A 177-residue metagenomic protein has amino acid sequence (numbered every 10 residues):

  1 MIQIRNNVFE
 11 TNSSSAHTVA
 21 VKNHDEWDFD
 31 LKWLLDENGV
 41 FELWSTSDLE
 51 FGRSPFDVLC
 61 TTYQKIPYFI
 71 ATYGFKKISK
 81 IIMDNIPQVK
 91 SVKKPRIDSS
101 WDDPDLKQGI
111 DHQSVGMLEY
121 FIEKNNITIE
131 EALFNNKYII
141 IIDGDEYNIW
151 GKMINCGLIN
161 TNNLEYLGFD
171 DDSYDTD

Functional and structural regions predicted by a protein language model:
M1-Q3, V8, S15-D177: Long, non-globular targeting/processing and low-complexity regions
